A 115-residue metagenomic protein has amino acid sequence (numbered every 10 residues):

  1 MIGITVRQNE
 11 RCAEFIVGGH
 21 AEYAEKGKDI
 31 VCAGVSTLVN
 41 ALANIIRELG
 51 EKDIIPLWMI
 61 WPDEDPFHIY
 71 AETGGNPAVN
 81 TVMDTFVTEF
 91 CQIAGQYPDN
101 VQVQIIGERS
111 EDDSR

Functional and structural regions predicted by a protein language model:
M1-I30, N40, N44-R115: N-terminal intrinsically disordered, cationic/polar leader segments that include organellar targeting peptides
V31-V35: Short, conserved glycine- and acidic-residue-centered signature motifs in active-site or ligand-binding loops
